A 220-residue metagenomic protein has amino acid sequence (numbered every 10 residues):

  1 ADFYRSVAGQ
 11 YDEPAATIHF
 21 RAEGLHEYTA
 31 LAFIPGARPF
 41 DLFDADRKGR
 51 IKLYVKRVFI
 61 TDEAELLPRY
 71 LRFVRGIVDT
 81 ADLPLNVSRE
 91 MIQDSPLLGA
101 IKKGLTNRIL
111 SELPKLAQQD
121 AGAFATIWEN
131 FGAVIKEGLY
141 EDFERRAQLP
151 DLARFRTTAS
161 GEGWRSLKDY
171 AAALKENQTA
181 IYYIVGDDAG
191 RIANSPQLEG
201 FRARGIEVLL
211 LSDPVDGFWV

Functional and structural regions predicted by a protein language model:
A1-V220: Conserved GHKL (Bergerat-fold) ATPase module
